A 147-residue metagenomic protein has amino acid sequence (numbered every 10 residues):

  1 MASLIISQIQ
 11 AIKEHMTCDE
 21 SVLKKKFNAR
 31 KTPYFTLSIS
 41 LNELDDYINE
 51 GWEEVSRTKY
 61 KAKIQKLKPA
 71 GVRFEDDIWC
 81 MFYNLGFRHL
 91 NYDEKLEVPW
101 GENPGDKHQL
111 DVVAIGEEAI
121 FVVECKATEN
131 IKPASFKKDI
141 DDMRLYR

Functional and structural regions predicted by a protein language model:
M1-R147: Intrinsically disordered, low-complexity Ser/Thr/Pro/Gly-rich regulatory segments
